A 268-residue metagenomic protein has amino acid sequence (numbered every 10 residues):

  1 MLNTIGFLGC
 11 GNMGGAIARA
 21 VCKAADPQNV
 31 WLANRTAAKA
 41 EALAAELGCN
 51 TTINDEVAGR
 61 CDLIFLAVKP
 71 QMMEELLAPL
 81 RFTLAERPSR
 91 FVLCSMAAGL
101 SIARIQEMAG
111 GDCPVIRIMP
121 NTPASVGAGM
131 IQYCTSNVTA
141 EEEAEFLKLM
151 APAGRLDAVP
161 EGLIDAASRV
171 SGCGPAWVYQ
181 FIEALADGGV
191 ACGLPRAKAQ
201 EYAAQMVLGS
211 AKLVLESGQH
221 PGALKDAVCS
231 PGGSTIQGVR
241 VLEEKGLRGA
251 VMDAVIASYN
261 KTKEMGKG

Functional and structural regions predicted by a protein language model:
M1-G59, A128-G129, V190-C192: NAD(P)+-binding Rossmann beta1-loop-alpha1 motif at the extreme N-terminus of oxidoreductases
I17, A37, L47, D55-M130: Rossmann-like NAD(P)(H) cofactor-binding subdomain of soluble oxidoreductases
V30, A40, M73, P195-A203 (+2 more regions): Small-residue helix-packing motif on alpha-helices
R104-P114, M130-A167, V178-E216: Internal alpha-helical scaffold of NAD(P)-dependent oxidoreductase catalytic cores
V115, I164-R169, P221-D226: Short pre-catalytic strand/loop immediately N-terminal to key active-site residues, enriched for Gly-Thr
A204-G268: NAD(P)-dependent Rossmann-like dehydrogenase/reductase catalytic/cofactor-binding core
